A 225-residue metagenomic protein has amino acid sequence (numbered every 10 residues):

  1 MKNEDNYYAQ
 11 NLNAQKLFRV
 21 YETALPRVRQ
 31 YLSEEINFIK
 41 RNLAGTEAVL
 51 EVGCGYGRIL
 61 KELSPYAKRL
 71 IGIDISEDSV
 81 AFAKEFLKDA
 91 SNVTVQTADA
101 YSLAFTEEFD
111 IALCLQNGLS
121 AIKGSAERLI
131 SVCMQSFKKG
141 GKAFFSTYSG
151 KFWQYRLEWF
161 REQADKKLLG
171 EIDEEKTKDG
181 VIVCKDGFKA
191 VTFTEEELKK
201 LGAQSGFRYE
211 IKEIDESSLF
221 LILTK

Functional and structural regions predicted by a protein language model:
M1-T46: Conserved class I S-adenosyl-L-methionine
G53-G55: Class I SAM-dependent methyltransferase "Motif I" SAM/SAH-binding loop
R58-S102: Class I SAM-dependent methyltransferase SAM/SAH-binding core
Y101-A112: A short acidic, Gly/Pro-enriched loop at the edge of an enzyme's catalytic core that lines a small-molecule cofactor
I111-S125: A short SAM/SAH-binding and catalytic strip from SAM-dependent methyltransferases
E127-K139: A short glycine-rich, Lys/Arg-flanked "PGG" loop and its adjoining helix->strand segment in the class I
F144-L201: SAM-dependent methyltransferase
E213-K225: Core SAM-dependent methyltransferase catalytic element
